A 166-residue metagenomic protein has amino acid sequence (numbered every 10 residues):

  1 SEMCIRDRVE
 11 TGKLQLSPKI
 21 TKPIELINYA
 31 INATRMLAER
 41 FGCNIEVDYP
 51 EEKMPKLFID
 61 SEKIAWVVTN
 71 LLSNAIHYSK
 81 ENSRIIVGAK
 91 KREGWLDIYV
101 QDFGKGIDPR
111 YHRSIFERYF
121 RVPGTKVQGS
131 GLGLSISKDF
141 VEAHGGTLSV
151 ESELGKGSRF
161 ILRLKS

Functional and structural regions predicted by a protein language model:
S1-I5, L132: Short, small-residue-biased leader/transition segments that mark boundaries at the very start of proteins
T11-L16, K56-I59: Conserved micro-motifs of the catalytic ATP-binding
P23, G106-S114: Short helix N-cap motif at coil->helix boundaries in the Bergerat
A38-D48: Short conserved segments within the C-terminal catalytic ATPase subdomain
A75-I76: Short helix-loop "hinge" at the ATP-lid/N-box region of the Bergerat-fold HATPase_c
G133, S137: Short alpha-helical Gxxx[C/S/T] motif in the catalytic ATP-binding
